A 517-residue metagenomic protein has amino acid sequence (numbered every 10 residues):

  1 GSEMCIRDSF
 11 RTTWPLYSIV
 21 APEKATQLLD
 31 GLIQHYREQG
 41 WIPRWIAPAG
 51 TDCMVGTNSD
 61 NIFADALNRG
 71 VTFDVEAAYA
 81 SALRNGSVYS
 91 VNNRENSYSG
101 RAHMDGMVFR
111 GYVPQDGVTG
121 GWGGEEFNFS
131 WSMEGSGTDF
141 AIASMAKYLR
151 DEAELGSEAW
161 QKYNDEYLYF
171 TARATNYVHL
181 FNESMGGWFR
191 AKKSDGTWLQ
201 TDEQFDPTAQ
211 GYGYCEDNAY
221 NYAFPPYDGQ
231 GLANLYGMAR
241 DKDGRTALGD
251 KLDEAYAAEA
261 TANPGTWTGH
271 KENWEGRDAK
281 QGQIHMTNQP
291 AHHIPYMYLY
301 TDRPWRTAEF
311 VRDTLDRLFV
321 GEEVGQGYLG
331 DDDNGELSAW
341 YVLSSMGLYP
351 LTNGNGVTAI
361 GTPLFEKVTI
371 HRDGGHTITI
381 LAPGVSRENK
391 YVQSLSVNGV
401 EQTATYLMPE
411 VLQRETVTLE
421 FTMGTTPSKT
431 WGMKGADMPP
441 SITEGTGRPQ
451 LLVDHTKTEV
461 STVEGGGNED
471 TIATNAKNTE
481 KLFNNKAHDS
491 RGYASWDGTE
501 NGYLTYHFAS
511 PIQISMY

Functional and structural regions predicted by a protein language model:
M4-I6: Short, small-residue-biased leader/transition segments that mark boundaries at the very start of proteins
D8-A25, A64-R69, F140-L149, N218 (+2 more regions): Alpha-helical support elements that line or immediately flank enzyme active sites and cofactor-binding pockets
I19-L29, L67-A80, L149-T171, A233-D250 (+1 more regions): Structural helix-adjacent loops and short alpha-helical linkers that scaffold large soluble proteins
G31-L32, Y36-E152, K162-L180: Active-site cavity-forming subdomains of large catalytic enzyme subunits
Y148-Q289: Catalytic cores of carbohydrate-active enzymes
R240-D241, Y256, H285-M286, H293-T456: Non-catalytic C-terminal accessory modules of carbohydrate-active enzymes
I442-S510: Disordered, acidic Ser/Thr/Pro-rich linker "stalks" and the adjacent N-terminal cap of the next globular domain
Q513-Y517: A short beta-strand element within beta-rich, extracytoplasmic domains of secreted/secretory-pathway proteins
